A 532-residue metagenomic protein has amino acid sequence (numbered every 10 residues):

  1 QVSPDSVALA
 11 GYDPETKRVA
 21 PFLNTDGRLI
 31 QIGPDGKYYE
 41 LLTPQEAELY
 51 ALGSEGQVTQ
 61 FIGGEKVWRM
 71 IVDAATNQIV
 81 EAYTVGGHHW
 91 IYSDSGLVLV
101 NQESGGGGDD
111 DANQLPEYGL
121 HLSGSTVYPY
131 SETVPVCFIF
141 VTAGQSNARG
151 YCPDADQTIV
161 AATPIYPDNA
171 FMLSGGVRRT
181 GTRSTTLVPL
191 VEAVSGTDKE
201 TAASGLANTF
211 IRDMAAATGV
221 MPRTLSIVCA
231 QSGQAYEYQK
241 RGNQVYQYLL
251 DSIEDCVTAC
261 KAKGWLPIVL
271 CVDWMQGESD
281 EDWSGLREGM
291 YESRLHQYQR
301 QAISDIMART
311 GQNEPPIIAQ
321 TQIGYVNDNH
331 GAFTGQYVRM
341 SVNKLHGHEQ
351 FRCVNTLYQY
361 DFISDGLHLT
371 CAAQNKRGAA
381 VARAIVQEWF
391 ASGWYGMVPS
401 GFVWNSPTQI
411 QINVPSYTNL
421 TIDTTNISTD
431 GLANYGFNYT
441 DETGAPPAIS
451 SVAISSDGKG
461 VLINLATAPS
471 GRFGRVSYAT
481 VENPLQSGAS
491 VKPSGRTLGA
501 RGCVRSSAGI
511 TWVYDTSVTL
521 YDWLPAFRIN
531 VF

Functional and structural regions predicted by a protein language model:
Q1-N101: Parallel beta-helix/beta-solenoid repeats that form elongated, surface-exposed shafts/blades used for receptor binding
V100-E103, N530-F532: Short beta-strand-to-coil "C-cap" segments at the C-terminal boundary of structured domains/repeats, marking
S104-D111: Ser/Thr/Gly/Pro-rich low-complexity, disordered linker/stalk segments of secreted and cell-surface proteins
D111-F532: Cell-envelope and extracellular/periplasmic
